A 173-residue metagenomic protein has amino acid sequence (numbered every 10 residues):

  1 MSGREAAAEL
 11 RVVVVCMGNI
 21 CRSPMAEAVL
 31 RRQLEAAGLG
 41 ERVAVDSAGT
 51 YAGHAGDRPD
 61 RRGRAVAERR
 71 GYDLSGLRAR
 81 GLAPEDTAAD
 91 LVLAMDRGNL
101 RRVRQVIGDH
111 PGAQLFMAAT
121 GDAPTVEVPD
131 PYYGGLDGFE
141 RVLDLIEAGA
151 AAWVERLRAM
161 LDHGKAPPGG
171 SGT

Functional and structural regions predicted by a protein language model:
S2, L91, R97-T173: Phosphate-binding/catalytic loops
S2-A89, E155-A166: Conserved active-site segments centered on acidic
S23, M95-D96: Replace "coordinates the UDP/GDP/TDP-sugar" with "coordinates nucleotide-activated sugar donors
